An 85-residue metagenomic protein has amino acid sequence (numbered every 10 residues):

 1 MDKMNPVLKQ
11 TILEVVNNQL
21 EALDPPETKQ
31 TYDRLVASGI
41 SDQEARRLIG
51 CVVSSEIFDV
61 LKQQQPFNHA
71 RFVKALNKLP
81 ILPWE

Functional and structural regions predicted by a protein language model:
M1-E85: Structure-specific DNA junction-binding interface
